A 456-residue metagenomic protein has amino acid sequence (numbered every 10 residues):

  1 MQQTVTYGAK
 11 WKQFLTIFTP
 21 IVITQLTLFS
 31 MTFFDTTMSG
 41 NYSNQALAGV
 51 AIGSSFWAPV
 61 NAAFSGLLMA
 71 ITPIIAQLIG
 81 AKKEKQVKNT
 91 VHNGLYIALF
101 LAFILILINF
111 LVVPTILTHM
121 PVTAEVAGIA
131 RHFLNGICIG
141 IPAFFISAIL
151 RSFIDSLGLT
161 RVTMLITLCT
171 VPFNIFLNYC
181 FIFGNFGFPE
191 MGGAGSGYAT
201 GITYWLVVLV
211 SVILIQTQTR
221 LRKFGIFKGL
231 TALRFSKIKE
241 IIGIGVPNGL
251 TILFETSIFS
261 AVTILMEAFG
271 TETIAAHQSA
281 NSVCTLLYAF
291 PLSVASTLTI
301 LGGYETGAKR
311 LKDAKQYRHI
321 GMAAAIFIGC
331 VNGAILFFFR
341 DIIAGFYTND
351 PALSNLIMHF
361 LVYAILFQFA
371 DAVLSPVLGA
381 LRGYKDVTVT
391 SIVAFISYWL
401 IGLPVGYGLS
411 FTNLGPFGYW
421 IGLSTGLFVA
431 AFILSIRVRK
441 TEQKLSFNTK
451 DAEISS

Functional and structural regions predicted by a protein language model:
M1-F18, I75-G140, F188-V246, G302-F367 (+1 more regions): Short alpha-helical transmembrane segments in multi-pass integral membrane proteins
T16-D35, G136, T203-V207, S211 (+3 more regions): Transmembrane helical elements of multi-pass membrane transporters/channels
I21, Q25, T36-T37, S54 (+14 more regions): Transmembrane alpha-helix boundary and packing residues in multipass membrane permease domains and related
V22, L26, S30, F34 (+18 more regions): Generic alpha-helical transmembrane segments of integral inner-membrane proteins, especially permease/transport modules
L26, S30-A48, L117-A124, C180-M191 (+4 more regions): Helix-terminus/linker motif at the lipid-water interface of multi-pass membrane proteins
S39-A58, T90, E125-I129, G193-A194 (+5 more regions): Interfacial/gating helices of multi-pass transporter permease domains
L47-F110, F144-G158, V162-T163, T263 (+3 more regions): Small-residue-rich hydrophobic transmembrane alpha-helices
L68, I137-D155, T163-N174, S196-V212 (+4 more regions): Short runs within selected transmembrane alpha-helices of multi-pass transporters and secretion channels
